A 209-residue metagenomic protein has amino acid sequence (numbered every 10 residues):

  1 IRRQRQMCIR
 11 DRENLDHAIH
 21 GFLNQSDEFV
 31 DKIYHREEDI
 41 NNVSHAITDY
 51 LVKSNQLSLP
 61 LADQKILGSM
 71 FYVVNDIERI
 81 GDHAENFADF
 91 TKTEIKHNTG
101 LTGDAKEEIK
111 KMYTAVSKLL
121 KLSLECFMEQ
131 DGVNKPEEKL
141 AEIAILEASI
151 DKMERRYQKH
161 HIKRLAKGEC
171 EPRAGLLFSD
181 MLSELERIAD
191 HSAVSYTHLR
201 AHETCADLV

Functional and structural regions predicted by a protein language model:
I1-A206: Cytosolic, long alpha-helical scaffolding segments
